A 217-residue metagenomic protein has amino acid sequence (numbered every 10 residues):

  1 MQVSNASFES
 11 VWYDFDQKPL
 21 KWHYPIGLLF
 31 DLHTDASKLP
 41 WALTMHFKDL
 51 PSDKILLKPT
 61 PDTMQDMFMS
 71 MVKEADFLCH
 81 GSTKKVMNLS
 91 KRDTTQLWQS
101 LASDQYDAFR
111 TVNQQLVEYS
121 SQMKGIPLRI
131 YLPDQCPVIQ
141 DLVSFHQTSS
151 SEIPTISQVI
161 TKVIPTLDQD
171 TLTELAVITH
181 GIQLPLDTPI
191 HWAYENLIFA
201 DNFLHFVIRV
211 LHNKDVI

Functional and structural regions predicted by a protein language model:
Q2-I217: Ubiquitin system architectures
